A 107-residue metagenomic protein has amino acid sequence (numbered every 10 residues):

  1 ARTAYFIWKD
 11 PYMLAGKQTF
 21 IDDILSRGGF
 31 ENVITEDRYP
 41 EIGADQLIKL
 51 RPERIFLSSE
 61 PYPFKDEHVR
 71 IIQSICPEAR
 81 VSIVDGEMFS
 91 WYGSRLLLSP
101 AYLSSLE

Functional and structural regions predicted by a protein language model:
A1-R2, F6-S90: Binding-cleft/active-site segments that stabilize strongly anionic ligands or cofactors
R80-E107: Ser/Thr/Gly-rich flexible loops in soluble cytosolic domains mediating phosphotransfer, phosphorylation
